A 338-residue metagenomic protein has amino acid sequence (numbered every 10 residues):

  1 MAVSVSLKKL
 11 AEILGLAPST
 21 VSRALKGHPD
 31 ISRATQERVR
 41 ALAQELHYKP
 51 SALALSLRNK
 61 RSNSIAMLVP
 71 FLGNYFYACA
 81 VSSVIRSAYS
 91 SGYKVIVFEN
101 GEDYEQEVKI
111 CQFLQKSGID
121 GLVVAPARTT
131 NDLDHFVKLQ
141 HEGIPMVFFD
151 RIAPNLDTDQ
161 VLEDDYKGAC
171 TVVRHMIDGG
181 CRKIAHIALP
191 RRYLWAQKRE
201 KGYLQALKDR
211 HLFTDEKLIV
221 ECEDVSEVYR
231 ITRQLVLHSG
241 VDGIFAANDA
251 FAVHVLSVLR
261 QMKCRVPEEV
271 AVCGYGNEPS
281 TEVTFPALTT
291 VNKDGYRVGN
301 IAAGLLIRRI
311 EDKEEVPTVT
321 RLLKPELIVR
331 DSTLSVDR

Functional and structural regions predicted by a protein language model:
M1, I13, E45, R86-Y93 (+3 more regions): Bacterial carbohydrate/catabolite-sensing allosteric modules
M1-S62: N-terminal helix-turn-helix DNA-binding module of bacterial transcription factors
E37, L46-D120, H186, K201-L204: Amphipathic helical "hinge" segments at domain boundaries
N100-E102, A127, R151-I152, L189: Short, ordered loop/turn segments at secondary-structure junctions
G101-Y104, A127-T130, S226, A250: Short beta->alpha connector loops
